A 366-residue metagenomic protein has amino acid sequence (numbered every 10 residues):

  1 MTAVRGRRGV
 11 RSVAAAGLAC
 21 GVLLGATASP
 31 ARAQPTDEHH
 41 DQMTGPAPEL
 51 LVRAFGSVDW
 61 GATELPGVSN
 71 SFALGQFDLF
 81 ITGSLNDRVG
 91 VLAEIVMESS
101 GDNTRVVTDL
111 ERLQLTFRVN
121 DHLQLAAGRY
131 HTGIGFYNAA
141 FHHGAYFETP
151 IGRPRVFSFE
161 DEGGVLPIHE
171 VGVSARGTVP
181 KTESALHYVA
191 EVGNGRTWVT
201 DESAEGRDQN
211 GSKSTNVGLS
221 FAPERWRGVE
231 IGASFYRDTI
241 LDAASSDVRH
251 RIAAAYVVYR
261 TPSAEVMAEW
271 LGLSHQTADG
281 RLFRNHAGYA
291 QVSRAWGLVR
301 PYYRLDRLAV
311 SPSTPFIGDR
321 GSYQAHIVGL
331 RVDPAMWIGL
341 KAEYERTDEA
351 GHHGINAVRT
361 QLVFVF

Functional and structural regions predicted by a protein language model:
T2-R5, G17-E64, F366: N-terminal periplasmic/intermembrane-space "pro-region" immediately following the signal or transit peptide
R11-G17, G21, G228: Small-residue packing motifs within transmembrane alpha-helices
E38-R196, G211-K213, S220-R227, Q291-Y302 (+1 more regions): Outer membrane beta-barrel
E64-G67, R105, Q114-R118, A126-R129 (+4 more regions): Outer-membrane beta-barrel pore domains
G164, D208, R281: Glycine- and other small-residue-rich loops at beta-strand/loop junctions that grip anionic moieties
A185-H187, V199-E205, G232, A243-A244: A short secondary-structure junction signal
A204-S212, V248-H250: Interfacial loop-to-helix transition and helix-capping segments at the boundaries of transmembrane helices
